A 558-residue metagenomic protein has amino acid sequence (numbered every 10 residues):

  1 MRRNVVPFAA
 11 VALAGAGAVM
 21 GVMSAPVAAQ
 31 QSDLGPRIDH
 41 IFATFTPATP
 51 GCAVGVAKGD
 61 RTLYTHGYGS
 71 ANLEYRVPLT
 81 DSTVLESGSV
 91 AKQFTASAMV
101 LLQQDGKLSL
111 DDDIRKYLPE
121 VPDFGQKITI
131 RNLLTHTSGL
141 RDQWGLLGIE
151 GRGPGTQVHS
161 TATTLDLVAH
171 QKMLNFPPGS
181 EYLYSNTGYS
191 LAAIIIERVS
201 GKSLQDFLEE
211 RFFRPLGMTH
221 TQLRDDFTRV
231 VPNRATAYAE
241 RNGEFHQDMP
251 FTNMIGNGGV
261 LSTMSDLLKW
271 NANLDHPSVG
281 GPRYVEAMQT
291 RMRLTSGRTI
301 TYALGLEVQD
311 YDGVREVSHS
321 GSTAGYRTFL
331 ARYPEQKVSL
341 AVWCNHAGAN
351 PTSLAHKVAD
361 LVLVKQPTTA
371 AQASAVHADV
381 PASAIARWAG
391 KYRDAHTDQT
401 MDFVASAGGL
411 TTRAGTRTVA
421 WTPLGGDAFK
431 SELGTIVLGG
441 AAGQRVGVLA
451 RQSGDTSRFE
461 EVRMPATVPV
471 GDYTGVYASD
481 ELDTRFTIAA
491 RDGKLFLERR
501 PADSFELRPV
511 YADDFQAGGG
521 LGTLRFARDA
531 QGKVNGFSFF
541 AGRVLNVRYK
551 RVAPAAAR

Functional and structural regions predicted by a protein language model:
M1-A12: Bacterial N-terminal signal peptides that target proteins for export
Q31-S87, K107-D112, D166-M173, E244 (+2 more regions): Short, conserved catalytic-motif segment at the N-terminal edge
R37, F45-A53, E74-T135, F176-T187 (+2 more regions): Short active-site loop at a secondary-structure junction that contains or immediately precedes the catalytic residue(s)
L63, S318-H319, F329-H346, R445-A450 (+1 more regions): Short, well-ordered beta-strand elements
N72, G125-P334: Short, surface-exposed loop or secondary-structure junction motifs that flank catalytic or metal-binding residues
G321-P367: Structured C-terminal helix/loop/strand segments within mature extracytoplasmic catalytic/sensor domains
H356-R558: Peripheral terminal and inter-domain segments
